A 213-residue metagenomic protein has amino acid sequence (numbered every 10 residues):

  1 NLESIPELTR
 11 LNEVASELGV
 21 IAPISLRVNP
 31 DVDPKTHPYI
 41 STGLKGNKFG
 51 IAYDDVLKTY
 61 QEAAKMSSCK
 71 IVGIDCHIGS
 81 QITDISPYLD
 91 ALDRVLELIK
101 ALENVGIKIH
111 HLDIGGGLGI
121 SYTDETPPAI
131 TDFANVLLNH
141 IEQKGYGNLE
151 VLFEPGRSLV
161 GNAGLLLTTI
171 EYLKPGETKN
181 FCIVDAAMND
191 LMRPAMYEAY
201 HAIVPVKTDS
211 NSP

Functional and structural regions predicted by a protein language model:
N1-H111, I120, E125, V136: Active-site-proximal beta-alpha core segment in soluble small-molecule metabolic enzymes
S16-V20, Y39-S41, S68, D113 (+4 more regions): Solvent-exposed alpha-helices and their adjacent loops that cap or buttress functional pockets in soluble metabolic
L18, I130-D132, T169-I170: Glycine-rich, phosphate-binding/catalytic loops in enzymes
V28-V32, I78-I82, G116-I120, R157-L159 (+2 more regions): Glycine-rich beta-alpha junction loops
A52-A63, H140-Y146, L173-T178: Structural recognition of alpha->loop->beta junctions
L96-L98, V105-L112, G116-L165: Glycine-rich phosphate/ribose-binding loops and adjacent secondary-structure elements that form binding surfaces
V136, Y146-P213: Charged (often Lys/Glu-rich) extended helix/loop segments that serve as interaction or gating elements
